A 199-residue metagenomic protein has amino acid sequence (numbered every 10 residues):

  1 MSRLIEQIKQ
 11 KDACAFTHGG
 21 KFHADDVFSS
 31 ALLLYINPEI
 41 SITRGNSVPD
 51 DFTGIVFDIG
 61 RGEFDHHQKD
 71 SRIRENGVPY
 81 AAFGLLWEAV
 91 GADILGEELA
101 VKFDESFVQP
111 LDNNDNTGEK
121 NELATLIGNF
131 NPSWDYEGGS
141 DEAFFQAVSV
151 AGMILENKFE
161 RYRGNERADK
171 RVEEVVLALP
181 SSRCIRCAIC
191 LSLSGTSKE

Functional and structural regions predicted by a protein language model:
S2-Q146: Replace "Mg2+/Mn2+-dependent" with "divalent metal-dependent
G118-E199: Glycine-rich, Lys/Arg-enriched anion-binding loops that position phosphate/diphosphate groups for phosphoryl
